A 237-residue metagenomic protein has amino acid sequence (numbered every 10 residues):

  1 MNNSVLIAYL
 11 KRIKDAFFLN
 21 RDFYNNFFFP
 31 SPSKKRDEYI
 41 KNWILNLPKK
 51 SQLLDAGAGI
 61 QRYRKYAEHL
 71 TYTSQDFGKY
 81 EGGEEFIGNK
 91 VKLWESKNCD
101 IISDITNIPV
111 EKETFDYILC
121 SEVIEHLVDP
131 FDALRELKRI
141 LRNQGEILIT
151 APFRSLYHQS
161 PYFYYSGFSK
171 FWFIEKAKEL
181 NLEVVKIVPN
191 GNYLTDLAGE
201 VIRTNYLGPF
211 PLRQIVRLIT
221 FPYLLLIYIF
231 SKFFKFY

Functional and structural regions predicted by a protein language model:
N2-P48: Class I SAM-dependent methyltransferase Rossmann-like catalytic core, especially the SAM/SAH-binding loop
I7-A8, I102, V128-E136, I140 (+1 more regions): S-adenosyl-L-methionine-dependent methyltransferase catalytic module, highlighting the catalytic core
F23-F27, S31, W43, D55-I60 (+1 more regions): Short linear elements at protein peripheries
F23-F29, E95-K97, R213-L224: A short, charged, and often flexible helix/loop element on the N-terminal side of the glycosyltransferase catalytic
Y24, F28, S121, S160-P161: Conserved short-loop catalytic and cofactor-binding motifs
P32, R36, E111, S169: Hydrophobic (often cysteine-bearing) scaffold residues that line and stabilize catalytic clefts of nucleotide/cofactor
L47-P48, A67, L180: A structural signal for short coil/turn segments at secondary-structure junctions
S51-Q159, F171-I174: Conserved SAM-binding loop
